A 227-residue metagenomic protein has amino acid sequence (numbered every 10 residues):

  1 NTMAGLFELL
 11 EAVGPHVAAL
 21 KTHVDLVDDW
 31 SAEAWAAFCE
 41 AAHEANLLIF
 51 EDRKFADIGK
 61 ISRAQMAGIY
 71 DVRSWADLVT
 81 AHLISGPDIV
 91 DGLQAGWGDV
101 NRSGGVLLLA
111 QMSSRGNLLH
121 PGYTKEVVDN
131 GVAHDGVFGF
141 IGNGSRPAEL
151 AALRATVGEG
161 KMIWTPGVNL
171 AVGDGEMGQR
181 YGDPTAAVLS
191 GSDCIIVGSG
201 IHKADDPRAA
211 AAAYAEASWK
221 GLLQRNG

Functional and structural regions predicted by a protein language model:
N1-F50, D57, L118-G139, S145-P147 (+4 more regions): Conserved N-terminal beta1-alpha1 strand-loop-helix module at the mouth
D52, L109-Q111, W164-P166, G198: Generic beta-sheet signal
A56-A152, T156-M162, A171-G173: Conserved anion-binding
V157, V188-G191: A structural signal for short secondary-structure junctions
N169, G200-I201: Flexible glycine-rich beta->alpha loop in the catalytic core of nucleotide-sugar glycosyltransferases
C194-I195: A short hydrophobic/small-residue beta-strand
L223-G227: Flexible, glycine/charged-enriched surface loops at secondary-structure junctions
